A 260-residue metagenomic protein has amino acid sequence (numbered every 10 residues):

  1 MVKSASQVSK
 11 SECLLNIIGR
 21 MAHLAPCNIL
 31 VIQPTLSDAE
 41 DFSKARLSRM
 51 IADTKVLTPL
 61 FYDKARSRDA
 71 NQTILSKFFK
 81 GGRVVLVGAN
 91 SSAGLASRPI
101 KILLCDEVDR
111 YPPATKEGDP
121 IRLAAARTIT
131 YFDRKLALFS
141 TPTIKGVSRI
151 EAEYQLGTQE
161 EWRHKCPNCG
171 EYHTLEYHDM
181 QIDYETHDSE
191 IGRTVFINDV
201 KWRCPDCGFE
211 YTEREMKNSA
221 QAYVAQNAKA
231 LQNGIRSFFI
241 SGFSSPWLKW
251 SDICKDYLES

Functional and structural regions predicted by a protein language model:
M1-S260: Phosphate/NTP-binding elements of NTP-utilizing enzymes
